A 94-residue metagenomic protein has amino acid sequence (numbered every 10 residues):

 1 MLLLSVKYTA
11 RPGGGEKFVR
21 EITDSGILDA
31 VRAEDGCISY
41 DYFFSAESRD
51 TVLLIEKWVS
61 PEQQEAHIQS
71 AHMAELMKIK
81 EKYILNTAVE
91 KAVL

Functional and structural regions predicted by a protein language model:
M1-L2, L94: Absolute protein N-terminus
L2-T9, S39-I68: Short, well-ordered beta-strand segments in beta-rich or mixed alpha/beta enzyme and ligand-binding folds
L3-Y8, E16-I22, A30, L54-K57 (+1 more regions): Generic detector of short, locally flexible boundary/turn motifs and exposed helical patches
R11, Q69-H72, L85: Charged, amphipathic alpha-helical interaction segments
R11-G13, L94: Generic structural motif
G14-C37, H72-E75: Short amphipathic alpha-helical segments
I22, H67-I68, M77-K80: Short, flexible helix/strand-to-coil boundary loops that buttress conserved ligand/catalytic motifs in alpha/beta
I38-D50, L76-L94: Glycine-rich beta-strand-turn "strand-cap" elements at beta-sheet edges
